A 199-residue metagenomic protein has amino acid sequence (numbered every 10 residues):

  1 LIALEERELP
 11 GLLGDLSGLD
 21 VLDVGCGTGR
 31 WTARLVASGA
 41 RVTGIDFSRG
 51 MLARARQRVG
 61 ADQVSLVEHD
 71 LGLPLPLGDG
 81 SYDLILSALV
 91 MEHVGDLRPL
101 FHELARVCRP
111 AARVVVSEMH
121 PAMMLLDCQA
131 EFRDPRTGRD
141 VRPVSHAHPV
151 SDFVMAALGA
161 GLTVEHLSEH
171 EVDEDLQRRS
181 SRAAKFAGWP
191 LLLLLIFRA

Functional and structural regions predicted by a protein language model:
L1-L19: Conserved alpha-helix/loop element of class I SAM-dependent methyltransferases that forms part of the SAM/SAH-binding
L22-V24, T28-L73: Class I SAM-dependent methyltransferase SAM/SAH-binding core
L75-L84: A short acidic, Gly/Pro-enriched loop at the edge of an enzyme's catalytic core that lines a small-molecule cofactor
L84-L97: A short SAM/SAH-binding and catalytic strip from SAM-dependent methyltransferases
R98-R113: A short glycine-rich, Lys/Arg-flanked "PGG" loop and its adjoining helix->strand segment in the class I
R113-R139, V144: Conserved class I S-adenosyl-L-methionine
S145-S168: Short alpha-helix
T163-A199: Conserved Class I S-adenosyl-L-methionine
